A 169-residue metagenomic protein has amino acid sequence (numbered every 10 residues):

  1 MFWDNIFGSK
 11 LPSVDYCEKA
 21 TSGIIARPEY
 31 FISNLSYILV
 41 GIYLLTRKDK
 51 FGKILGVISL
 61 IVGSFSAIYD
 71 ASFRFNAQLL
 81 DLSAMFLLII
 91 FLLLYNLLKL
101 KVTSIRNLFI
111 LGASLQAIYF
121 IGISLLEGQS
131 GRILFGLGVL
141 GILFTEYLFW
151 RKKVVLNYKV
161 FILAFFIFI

Functional and structural regions predicted by a protein language model:
M1-I169: Multi-pass alpha-helical transmembrane bundles in non-GPCR membrane proteins that perform intramembrane catalysis
